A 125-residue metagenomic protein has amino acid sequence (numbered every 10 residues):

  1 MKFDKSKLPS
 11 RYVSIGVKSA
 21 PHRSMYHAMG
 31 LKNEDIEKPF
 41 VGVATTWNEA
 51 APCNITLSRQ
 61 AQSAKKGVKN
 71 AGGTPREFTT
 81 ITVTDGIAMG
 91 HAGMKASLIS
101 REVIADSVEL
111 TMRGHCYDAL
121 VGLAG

Functional and structural regions predicted by a protein language model:
M1-G125: Metallocofactor- and cofactor-centric catalytic cores in central/energy metabolism, strongly enriched
